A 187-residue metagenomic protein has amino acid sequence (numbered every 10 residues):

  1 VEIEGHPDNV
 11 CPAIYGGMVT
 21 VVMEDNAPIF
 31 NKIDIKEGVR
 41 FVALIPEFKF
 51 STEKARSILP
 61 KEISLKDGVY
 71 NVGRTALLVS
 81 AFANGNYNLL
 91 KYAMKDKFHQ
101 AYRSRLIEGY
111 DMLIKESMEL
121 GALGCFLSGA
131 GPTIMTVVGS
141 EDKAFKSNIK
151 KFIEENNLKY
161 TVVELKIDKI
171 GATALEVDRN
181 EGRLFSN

Functional and structural regions predicted by a protein language model:
V1-P28: Gly/Ser-rich oxyanion-binding loop with an adjacent helix/lid that shapes the negatively charged ligand pocket
I3-G5, C11-A13, K32-E37, Y70-N71 (+2 more regions): Solvent-exposed alpha-helices and their adjacent loops that cap or buttress functional pockets in soluble metabolic
D8, V19-T20, N31, Y160 (+2 more regions): C-terminal binding/interaction regions
A13-Y15, V22, A43-E47, L127-G129 (+1 more regions): Short beta-strand segments
M23, P46, T136-S140: Short beta-strand-to-loop capping motifs
K32, V39, E47-K49: Histidine/acidic-residue-rich, glycine-tolerant segments that coordinate divalent metal ions
A43-R105: Active-site rim beta-loop-alpha module in soluble metabolic enzymes
F82-N187: Glycine-rich, charge-dense phosphate/pyrophosphate-binding loop(s) and the adjacent flexible "lid"/catalytic subdomain
